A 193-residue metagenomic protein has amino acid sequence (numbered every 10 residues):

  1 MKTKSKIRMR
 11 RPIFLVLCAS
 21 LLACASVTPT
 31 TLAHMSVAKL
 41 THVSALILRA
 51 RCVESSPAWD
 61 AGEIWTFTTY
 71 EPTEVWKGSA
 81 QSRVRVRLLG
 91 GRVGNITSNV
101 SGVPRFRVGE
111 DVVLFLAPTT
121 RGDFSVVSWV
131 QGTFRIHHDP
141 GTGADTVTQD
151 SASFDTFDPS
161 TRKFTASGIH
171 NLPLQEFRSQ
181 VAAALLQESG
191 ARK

Functional and structural regions predicted by a protein language model:
M1-M9: N-terminal secretory signal peptides that target proteins for export/translocation
R11-I13: N-terminal leader/targeting segments
L15-A23: Bacterial N-terminal signal peptides
L22-K193: Transition segments tied to proteolytic processing and entry into folded domains
